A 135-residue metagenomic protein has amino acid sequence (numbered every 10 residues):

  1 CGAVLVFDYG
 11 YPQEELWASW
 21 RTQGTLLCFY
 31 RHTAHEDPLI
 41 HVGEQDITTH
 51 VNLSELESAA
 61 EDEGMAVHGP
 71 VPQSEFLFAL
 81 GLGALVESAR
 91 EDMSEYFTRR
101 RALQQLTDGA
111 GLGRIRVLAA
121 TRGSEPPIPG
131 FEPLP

Functional and structural regions predicted by a protein language model:
C1-P135: Long, Lys/Arg- and hydrophobic-enriched amphipathic alpha-helices
